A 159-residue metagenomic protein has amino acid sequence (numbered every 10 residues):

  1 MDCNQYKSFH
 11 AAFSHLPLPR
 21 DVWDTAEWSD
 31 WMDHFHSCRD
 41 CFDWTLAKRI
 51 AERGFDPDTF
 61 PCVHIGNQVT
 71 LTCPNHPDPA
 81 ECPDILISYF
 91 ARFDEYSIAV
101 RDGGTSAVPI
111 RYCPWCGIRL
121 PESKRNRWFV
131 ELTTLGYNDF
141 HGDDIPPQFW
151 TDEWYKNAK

Functional and structural regions predicted by a protein language model:
D2, S37, P61, T72 (+1 more regions): The −1 position to Zn-ligating cysteines in a subset of zinc-ribbon hairpins
Y6-W23, P79-D102: Short, charged low-complexity linear segments at domain edges
K7, F42, P114-G117: Cys/His-coordinated zinc-binding microdomains
P17-W23, R53-P57, R127-Y137: Short cysteine/histidine-rich metal-coordination sites, predominantly Zn2+-binding motifs
P19-F42: N-terminal amphipathic alpha-helical interaction or autoinhibitory segments
W31-H34, D58, S106-P109: Short metal-coordination and nucleic-acid-contact micro-motifs, chiefly zinc-binding Cys/His arrays
A47, R119-S123: Short, non-ligating residues that shape and space the ligands of small metal-coordination modules and catalytic
E81-I87, R125-T151: Short microdomains enriched in Cys/His and/or Lys/Arg
